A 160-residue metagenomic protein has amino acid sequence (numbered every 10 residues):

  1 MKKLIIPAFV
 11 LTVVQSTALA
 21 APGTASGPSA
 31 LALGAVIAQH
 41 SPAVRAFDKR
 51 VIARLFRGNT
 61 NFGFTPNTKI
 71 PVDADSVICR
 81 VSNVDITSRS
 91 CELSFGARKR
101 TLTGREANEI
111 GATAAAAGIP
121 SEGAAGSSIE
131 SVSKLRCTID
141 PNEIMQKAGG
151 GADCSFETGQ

Functional and structural regions predicted by a protein language model:
L4-V14: Sec-dependent N-terminal signal peptides
S16-A20: Sec/Tat signal peptide C-region and signal peptidase I cleavage site
G23-Q160: Post-signal/leader-peptide non-cytosolic segments of secretory proteins
